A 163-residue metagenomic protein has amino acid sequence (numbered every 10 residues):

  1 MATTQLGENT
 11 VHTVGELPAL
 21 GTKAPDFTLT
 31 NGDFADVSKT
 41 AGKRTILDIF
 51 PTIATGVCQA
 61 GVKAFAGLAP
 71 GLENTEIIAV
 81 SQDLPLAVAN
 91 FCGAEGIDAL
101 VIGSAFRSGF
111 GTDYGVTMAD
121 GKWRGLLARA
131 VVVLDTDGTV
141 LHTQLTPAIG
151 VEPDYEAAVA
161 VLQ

Functional and structural regions predicted by a protein language model:
M1-Q163: Chalcogenol-based redox active-site neighborhoods
